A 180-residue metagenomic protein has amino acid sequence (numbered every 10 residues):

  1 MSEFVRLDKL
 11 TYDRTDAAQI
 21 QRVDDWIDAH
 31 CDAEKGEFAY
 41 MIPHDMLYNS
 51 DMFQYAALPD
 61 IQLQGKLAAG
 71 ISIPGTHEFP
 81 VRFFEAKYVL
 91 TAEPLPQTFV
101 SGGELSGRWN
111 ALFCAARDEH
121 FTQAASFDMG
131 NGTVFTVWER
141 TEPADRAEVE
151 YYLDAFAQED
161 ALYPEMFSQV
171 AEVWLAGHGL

Functional and structural regions predicted by a protein language model:
V5-I42, M46-L180: C-terminal luminal/periplasmic domains and tails of membrane-associated envelope-modifying transferases
